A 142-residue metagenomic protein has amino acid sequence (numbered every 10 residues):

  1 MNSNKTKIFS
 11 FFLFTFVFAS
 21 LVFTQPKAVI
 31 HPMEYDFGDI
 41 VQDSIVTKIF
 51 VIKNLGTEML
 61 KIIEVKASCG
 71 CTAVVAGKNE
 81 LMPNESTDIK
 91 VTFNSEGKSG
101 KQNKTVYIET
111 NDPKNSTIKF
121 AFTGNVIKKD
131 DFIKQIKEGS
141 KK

Functional and structural regions predicted by a protein language model:
M1-F12: Bacterial N-terminal signal peptides that target proteins for export
S10-S20: Bacterial N-terminal signal peptides
F23-I45, I49-V51, L55, P113-K142: Long, low-complexity ectodomains and other extracytoplasmic segments of secretory-pathway proteins
H31-F37, T72-G77, I89-T92: Short structured motifs
P32, D39, I62-E64, T105: Extracellular/lumenal ectodomain signal focusing on beta-strand-rich modules and carbohydrate-recognition contexts
K48-N54, V91, K104-E109: Buried hydrophobic-core signal for structured, non-transmembrane domains
T57-D88: Surface-exposed binding patches on compact interaction domains or structured appendages
N94-G100: Short, surface-exposed loop/turn segments at beta-strand-coil junctions that are enriched for proline with nearby
